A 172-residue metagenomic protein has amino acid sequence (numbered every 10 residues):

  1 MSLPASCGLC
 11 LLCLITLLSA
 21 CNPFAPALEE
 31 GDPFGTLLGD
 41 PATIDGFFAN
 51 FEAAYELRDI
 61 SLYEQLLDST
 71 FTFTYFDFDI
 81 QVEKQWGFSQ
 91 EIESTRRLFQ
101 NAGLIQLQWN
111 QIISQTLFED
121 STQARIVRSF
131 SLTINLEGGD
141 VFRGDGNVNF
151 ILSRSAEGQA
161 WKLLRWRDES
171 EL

Functional and structural regions predicted by a protein language model:
M1-C21: Sec-dependent bacterial lipoprotein signal peptides
C21-L57: Short, low-complexity N-terminal intrinsically disordered segments enriched in polar/charged residues
N22-D32, R125, N135-L172: Short beta-strand edge/turn micro-motifs at domain boundaries
F51, Y63, E91: Hydrophobic pocket/interface hotspot
R58-T74: Short, well-ordered alpha-helical segments enriched in acidic and aromatic residues
L67-S69, D77, I113, F130-L132 (+1 more regions): A mature extracytoplasmic/lumenal domain signature
T72-K84: A short gly/proline-enriched turn/hairpin at secondary-structure junctions
W86-D140: Surface-exposed, charged secondary-structure patches
